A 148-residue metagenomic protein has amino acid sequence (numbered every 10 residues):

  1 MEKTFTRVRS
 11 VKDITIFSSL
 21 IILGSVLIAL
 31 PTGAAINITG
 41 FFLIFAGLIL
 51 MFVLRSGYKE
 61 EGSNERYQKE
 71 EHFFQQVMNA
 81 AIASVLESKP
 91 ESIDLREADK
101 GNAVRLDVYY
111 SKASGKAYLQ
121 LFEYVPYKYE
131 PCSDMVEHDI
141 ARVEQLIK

Functional and structural regions predicted by a protein language model:
M1-S19: Juxtamembrane interface helix immediately N-terminal to a transmembrane segment
E2, G24, F45-G47, M51 (+2 more regions): Generic N-terminal initiation segments characterized by hydrophobic and/or small/turn-forming residues
T6-R7, T39-H72: Transmembrane-cytosolic junction motif
T15-I16, A29-A46: Hydrophobic alpha-helical transmembrane segments
I16-P31, L50-F52: N-terminal signal sequences
Y58-R105, Y109: Cytosolic juxtamembrane segments of membrane proteins
R96-Y129: Acidic, low-complexity, intrinsically disordered interaction modules
K116-K148: A membrane-cytosol interface segment of integral membrane proteins
